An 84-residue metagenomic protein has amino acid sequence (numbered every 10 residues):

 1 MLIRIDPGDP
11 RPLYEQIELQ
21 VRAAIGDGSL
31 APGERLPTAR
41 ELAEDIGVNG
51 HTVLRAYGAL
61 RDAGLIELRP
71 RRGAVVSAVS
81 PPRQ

Functional and structural regions predicted by a protein language model:
M1-R35, E41: Extreme N-terminal segment that seeds HTH/winged-HTH DNA-binding domains in transcriptional regulators
P10-Q16, N49-Y57, R72-G73: Short, mixed-charge, low-aromatic patches
D27, P32, N49, A63 (+1 more regions): Short glycine-rich loop/turn motifs that provide flexible caps or phosphate-binding loops at active sites
R35-E67: N-terminal helix-turn-helix
D62-Q84: HTH-adjacent hinge/linker in prokaryotic transcriptional regulators
